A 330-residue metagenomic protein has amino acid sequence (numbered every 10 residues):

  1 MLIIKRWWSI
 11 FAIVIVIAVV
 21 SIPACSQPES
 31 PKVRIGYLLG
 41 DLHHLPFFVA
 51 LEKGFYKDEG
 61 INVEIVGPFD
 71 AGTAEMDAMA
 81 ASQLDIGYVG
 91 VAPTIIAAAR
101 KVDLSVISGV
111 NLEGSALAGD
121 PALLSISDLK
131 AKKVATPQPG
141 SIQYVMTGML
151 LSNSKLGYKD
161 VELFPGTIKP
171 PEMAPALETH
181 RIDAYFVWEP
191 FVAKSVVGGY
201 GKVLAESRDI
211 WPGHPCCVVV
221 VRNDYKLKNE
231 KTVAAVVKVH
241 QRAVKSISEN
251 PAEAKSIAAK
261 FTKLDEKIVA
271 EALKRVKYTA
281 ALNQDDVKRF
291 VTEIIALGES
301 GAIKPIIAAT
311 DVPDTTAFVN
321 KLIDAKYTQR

Functional and structural regions predicted by a protein language model:
M1-K32, A325-R330: Short, low-complexity disordered leader/linker segments with a strong preference for bacterial N-terminal type II
P28-P170, A176, D183-E189, Y200-E206 (+1 more regions): Short, glycine-/small- and polar/acidic-enriched structural segments that line small-molecule recognition paths
L84-G87, V276-V291, V319-T328: Short amphipathic alpha-helical segments at helix boundaries and their inter-helical linkers
A92-P93, K169-K260: Pocket-lining segment of extracytoplasmic ligand-binding domains
L227-P305: Secondary-structure end/capping motifs
L297-R330: Conserved C-terminal helix/tail region of periplasmic/extracytoplasmic solute-binding proteins
